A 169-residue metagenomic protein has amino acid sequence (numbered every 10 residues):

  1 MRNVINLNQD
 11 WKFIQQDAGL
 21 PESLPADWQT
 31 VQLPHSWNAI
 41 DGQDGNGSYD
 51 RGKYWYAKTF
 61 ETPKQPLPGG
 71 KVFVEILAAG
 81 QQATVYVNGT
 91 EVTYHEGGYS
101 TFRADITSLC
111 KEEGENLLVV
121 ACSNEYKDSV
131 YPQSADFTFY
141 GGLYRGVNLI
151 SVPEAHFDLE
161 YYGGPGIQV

Functional and structural regions predicted by a protein language model:
N3-A18, S36, N46-G47, R51-G166: Accessory beta-strand-rich segments of carbohydrate-active enzymes
W11, L20-A39: Extracellular glycan-recognition surfaces and repeat-rich motifs
Q43: N-terminal [4Fe-4S]-dependent radical SAM core
